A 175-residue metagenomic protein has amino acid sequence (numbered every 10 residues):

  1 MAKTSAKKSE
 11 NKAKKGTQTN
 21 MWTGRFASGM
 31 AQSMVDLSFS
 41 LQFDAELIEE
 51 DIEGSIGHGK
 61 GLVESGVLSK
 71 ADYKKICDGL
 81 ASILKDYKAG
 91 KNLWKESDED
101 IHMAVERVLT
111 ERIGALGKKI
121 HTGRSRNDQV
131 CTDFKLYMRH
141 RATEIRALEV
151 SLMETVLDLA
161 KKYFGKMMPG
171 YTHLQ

Functional and structural regions predicted by a protein language model:
A2-Q175: A helix-coil-helix interface module used to build multimeric assemblies and to scaffold catalytic/cofactor sites
